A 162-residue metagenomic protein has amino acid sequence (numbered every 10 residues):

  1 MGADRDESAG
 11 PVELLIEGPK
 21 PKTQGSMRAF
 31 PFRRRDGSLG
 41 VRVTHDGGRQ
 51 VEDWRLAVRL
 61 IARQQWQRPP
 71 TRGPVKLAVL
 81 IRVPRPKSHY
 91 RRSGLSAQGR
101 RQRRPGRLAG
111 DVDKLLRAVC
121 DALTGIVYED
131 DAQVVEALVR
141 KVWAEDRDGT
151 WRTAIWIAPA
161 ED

Functional and structural regions predicted by a protein language model:
M1-D162: Acidic, proline/glycine-enriched N-terminal capping motif
